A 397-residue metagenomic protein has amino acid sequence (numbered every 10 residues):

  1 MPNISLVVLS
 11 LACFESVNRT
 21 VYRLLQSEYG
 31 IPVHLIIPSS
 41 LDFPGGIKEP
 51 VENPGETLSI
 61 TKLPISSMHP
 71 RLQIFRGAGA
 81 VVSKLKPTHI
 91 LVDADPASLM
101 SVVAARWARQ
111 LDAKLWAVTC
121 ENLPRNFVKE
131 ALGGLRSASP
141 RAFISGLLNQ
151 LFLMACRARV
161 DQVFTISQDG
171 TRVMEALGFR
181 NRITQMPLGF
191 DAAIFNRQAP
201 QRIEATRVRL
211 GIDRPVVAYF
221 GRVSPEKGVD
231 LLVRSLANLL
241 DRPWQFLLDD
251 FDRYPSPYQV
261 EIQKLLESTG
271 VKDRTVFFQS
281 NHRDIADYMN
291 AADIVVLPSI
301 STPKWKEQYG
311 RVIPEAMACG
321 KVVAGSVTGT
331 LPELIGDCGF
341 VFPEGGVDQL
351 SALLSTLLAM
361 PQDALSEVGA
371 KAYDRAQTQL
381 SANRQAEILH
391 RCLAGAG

Functional and structural regions predicted by a protein language model:
V7, F164, G211-K227, V233-L236 (+1 more regions): Conserved donor-binding/catalytic core segment of Leloir-type glycosyltransferases
P38-D42, F190, F220, Q245-Q263: Glycosyltransferase donor-sugar binding loop
A142-Q201, I212: Donor nucleotide-sugar binding/catalytic pocket of nucleotide-sugar-dependent glycosyltransferases
Q259-N281: Nucleotide-activated donor-binding/catalytic signature segment of Leloir-type glycosyltransferases, i.e., the conserved
L297-P314, P332-E333: Nucleotide-sugar-dependent
W305, E315-G325: Short hydrophobic beta-strand element within catalytic cores of glycosyltransferases and related nucleotide-activated
G325, F340-D348, T356-Q362: Conserved acidic donor-binding segment of nucleotide-sugar-dependent glycosyltransferases
S366-A394: A charged, aromatic-enriched C-terminal amphipathic alpha-helix characteristic of glycosyltransferases across folds
